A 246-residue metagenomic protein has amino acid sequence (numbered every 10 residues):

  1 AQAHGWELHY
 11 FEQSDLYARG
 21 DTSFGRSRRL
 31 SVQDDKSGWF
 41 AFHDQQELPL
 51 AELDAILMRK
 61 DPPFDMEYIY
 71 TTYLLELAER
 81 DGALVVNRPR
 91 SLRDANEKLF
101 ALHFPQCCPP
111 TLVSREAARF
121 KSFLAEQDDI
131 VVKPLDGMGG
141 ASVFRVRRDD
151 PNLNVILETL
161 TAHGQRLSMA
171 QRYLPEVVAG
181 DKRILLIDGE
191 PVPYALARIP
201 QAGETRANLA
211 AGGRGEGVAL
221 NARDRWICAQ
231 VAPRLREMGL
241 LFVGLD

Functional and structural regions predicted by a protein language model:
Q2, E79, L124-A125, R236: Anion (oxyanion) recognition and catalysis
Q2-V113: Conserved N-proximal alpha/beta basic substrate-recognition cap immediately N-terminal to, or forming the N-lobe
D15, R183, D246: Short, surface-exposed charged micro-motifs
F64-E67, L92-L102, R119-S122, M138-S142 (+1 more regions): Short, well-ordered, mixed-charge alpha-helical segments that flank or form enzyme active sites
V86, V131, D181, G244: Generic enzyme active-site microenvironment
A117-A118, A125-D129, D136-L235: Phosphate-binding site of ATP-dependent enzymes
P233-D246: Conserved metal-phosphate-binding beta-hairpin within the catalytic cores of diverse ATP-dependent phosphoryl-transfer
